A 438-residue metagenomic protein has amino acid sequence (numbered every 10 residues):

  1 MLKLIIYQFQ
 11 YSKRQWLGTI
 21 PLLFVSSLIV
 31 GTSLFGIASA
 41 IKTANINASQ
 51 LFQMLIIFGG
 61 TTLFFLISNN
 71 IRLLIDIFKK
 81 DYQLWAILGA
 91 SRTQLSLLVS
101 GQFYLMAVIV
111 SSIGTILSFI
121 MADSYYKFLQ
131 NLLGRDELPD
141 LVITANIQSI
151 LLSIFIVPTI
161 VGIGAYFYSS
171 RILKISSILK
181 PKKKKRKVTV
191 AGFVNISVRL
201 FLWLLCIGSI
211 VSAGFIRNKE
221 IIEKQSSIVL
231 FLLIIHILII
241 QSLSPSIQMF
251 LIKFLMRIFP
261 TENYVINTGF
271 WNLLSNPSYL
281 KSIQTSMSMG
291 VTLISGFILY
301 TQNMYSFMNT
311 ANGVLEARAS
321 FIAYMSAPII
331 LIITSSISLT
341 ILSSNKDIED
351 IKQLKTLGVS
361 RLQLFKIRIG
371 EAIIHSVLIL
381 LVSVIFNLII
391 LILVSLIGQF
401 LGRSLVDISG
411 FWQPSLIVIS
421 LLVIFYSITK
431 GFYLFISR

Functional and structural regions predicted by a protein language model:
L2, I6-Q8, R14-G36, L152-F167 (+3 more regions): Alpha-helical transmembrane segments, especially those used as permease/efflux helices and single-pass anchors
K3, K174-V190, L434-R438: Short cytosolic juxtamembrane segments of multi-pass membrane proteins
K13-T19, V99-L117, I154, G192-W203 (+2 more regions): Selective transmembrane-helix segments that form parts of the transport pathway or gating/packing helices in multipass
V25-S33, Q102-Y126, L293, F297 (+2 more regions): Hydrophobic alpha-helical transmembrane segments that constitute the membrane-spanning cores of multi-pass membrane
I37-T43, G114-S149, I210-S227, Y300-A311 (+2 more regions): Short helix-loop junctions at transmembrane helix boundaries
M54-N70, A323, A327-T334: Long, hydrophobic alpha-helical segments
F65-Y104, T334-I373: Interfacial "coupling" helices/loops that link adjacent transmembrane helices in transporter permeases
N69-D76, F119, D123, K127 (+9 more regions): Short helix-terminus and kink motifs of transmembrane alpha helices, predominantly at the cytoplasmic interface
